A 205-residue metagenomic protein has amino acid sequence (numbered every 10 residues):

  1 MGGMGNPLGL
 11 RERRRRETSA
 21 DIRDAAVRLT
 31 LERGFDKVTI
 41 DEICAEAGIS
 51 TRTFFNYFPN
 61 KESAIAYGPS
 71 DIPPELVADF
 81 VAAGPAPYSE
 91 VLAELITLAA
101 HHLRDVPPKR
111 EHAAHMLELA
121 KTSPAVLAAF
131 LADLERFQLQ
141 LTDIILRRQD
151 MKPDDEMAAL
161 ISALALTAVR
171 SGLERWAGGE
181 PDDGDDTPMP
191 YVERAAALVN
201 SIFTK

Functional and structural regions predicted by a protein language model:
M1-R33, K37-E46, A78: Basic, helix-initiating cap at the start of DNA-binding domains
G2, G178-K205: C-terminal peripheral helix-coil segments that are non-catalytic and often amphipathic
I22, N60-I65, L76: Short amphipathic alpha-helical segment with a characteristic S/N-K-E followed by hydrophobic residues
A45, P59-N60: Residue-level detection of the helix-turn-helix DNA-binding "recognition helix"
S50-F58: Short hydrophobic/aromatic patch on the recognition helix
V77-M116: Hydrophobic alpha-helical connector segments
L117, P124-Q149, A159-A163: Amphipathic alpha-helical packing segments from all-alpha helical-bundle domains
A120, D143, E156-R175, P190-L198: Hydrophobic alpha-helical segments that form the core of small-molecule binding pockets and/or dimer interfaces
